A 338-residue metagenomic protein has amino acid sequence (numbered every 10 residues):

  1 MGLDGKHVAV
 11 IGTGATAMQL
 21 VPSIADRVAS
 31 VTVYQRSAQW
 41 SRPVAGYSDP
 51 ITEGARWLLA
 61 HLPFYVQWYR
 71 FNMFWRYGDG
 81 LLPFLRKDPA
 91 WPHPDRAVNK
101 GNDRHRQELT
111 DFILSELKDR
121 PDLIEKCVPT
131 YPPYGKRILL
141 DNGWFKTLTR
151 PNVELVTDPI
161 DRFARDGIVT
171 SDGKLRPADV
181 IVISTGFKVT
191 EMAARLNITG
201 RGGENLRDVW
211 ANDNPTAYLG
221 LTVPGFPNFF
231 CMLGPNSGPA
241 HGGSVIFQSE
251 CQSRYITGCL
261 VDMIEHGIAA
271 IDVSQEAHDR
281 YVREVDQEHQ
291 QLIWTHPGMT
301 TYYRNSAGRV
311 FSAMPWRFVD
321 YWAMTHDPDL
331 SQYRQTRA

Functional and structural regions predicted by a protein language model:
M1-D111, K118, V153, R176 (+3 more regions): Rossmann-like dinucleotide-binding core of oxidoreductases
I11, A97-H105, Y131-G143, V310: Short beta-strand to alpha-helix junction loop
T13-A15, S37, G173, A178-A193: Glycine-/small-residue-rich beta->alpha transition segments that form the dinucleotide
E116-P129: Short, surface-exposed acidic
P151-S171: A conserved short coil-to-beta-strand element within the FAD-binding core of flavoproteins
S184-L260: Glycine/threonine-rich phosphate-binding loop and adjacent beta-strand/alpha-helix elements that clamp
I246-E250, R254-A338: C-terminal active-site-capping segments
